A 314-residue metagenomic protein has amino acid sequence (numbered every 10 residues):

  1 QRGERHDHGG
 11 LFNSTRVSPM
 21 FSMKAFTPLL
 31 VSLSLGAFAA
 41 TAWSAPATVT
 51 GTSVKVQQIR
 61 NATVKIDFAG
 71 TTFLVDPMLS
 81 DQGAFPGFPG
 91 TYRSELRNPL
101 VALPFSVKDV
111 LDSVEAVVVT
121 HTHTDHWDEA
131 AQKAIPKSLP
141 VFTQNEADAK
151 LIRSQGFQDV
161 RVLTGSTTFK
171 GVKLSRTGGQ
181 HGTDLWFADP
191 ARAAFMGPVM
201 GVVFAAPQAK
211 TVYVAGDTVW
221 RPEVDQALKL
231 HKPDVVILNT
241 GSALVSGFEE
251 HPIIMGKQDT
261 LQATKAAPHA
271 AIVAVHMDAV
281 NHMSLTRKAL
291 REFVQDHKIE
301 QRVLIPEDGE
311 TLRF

Functional and structural regions predicted by a protein language model:
T15-L30: Bacterial N-terminal signal peptides that target proteins for export
P28-A40: Bacterial N-terminal signal peptides
A45-S53, I59, T143-A209, E292-F314: Metallo-beta-lactamase
V49-S106, F195-G216: Conserved beta-strand hairpin/beta-sheet module of binuclear metal-dependent hydrolase folds, prominently
T71-V119, E129-A134, T183-A188, R221-L230: Pre-active-site segment of Zn-dependent metallo-hydrolases
D81-Q82, H123-W127, A149-L151, T167-T168 (+5 more regions): Active-site environment of divalent metal-dependent phosphoester hydrolases
A84-P86, F105-T167, G178-T183: Active-site HxH/HxHxD metal-binding segment of metal-dependent hydrolases
P99, T143, V219-D308: Cap/insert and terminal regions of metallo-dependent hydrolase folds
